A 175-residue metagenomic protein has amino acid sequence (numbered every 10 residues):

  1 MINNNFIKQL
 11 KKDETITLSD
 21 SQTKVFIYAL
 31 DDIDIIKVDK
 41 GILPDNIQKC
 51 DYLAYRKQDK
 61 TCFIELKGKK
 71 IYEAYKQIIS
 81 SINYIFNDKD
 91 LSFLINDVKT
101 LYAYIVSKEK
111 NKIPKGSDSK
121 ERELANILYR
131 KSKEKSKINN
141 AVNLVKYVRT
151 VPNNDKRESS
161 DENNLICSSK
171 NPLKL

Functional and structural regions predicted by a protein language model:
M1-D31: Charge-rich, low-complexity N-terminal segments
D20-K57, E73: Active-site metal-binding core of divalent-cation-utilizing nuclease and nuclease-like domains
Y52-A54, K60-G68: Conserved catalytic cores of phosphodiester-cleaving nucleases, focusing on short active-site segments
K70-I78: Active-site-adjacent loop/helix micro-motif of nuclease/hydrolase catalytic cores
S81: An active-site-proximal "capping" alpha-helix that borders the catalytic cofactor pocket
L91-T100: Short helix-terminating capping/connector loops at secondary-structure junctions
T100-L175: Domain-level recognition of nuclease-like catalytic cores that cleave nucleotide substrates
